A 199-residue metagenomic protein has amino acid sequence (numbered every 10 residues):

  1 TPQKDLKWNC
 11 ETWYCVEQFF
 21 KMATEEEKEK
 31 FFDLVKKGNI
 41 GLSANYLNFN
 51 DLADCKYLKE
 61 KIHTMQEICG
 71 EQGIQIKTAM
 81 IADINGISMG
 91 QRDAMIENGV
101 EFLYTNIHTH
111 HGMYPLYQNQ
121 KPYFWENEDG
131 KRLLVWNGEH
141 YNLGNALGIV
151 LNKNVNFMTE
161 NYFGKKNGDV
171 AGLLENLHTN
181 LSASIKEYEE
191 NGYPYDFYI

Functional and structural regions predicted by a protein language model:
T1-I199: Catalytic-domain carbohydrate-binding cleft regions of carbohydrate-active enzymes
